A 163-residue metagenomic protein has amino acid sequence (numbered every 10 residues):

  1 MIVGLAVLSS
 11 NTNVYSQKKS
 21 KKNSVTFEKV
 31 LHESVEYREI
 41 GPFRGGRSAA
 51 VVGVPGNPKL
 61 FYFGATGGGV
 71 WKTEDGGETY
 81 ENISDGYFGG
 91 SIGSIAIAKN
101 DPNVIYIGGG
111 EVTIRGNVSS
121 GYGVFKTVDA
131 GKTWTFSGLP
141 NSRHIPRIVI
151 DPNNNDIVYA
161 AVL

Functional and structural regions predicted by a protein language model:
M1-K19: Bacterial Sec-dependent N-terminal signal peptides
Y15-L163: Beta-propeller blade termini and top-face loops
